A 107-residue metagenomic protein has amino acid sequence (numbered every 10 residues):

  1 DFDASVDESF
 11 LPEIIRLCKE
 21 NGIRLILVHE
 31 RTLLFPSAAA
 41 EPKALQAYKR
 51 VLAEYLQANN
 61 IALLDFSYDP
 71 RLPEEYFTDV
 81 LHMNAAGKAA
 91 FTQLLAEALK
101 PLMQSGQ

Functional and structural regions predicted by a protein language model:
D1-Y68: Conserved, well-ordered alpha-helix/loop/beta-strand core segments that scaffold catalytic motifs
F2, T78-D79: Short coil/turn segments at secondary-structure junctions
D79-Q107: Histidine-centered active-site loop/cap adjacent to the catalytic His in serine esterases/O-acetyl transfer systems
